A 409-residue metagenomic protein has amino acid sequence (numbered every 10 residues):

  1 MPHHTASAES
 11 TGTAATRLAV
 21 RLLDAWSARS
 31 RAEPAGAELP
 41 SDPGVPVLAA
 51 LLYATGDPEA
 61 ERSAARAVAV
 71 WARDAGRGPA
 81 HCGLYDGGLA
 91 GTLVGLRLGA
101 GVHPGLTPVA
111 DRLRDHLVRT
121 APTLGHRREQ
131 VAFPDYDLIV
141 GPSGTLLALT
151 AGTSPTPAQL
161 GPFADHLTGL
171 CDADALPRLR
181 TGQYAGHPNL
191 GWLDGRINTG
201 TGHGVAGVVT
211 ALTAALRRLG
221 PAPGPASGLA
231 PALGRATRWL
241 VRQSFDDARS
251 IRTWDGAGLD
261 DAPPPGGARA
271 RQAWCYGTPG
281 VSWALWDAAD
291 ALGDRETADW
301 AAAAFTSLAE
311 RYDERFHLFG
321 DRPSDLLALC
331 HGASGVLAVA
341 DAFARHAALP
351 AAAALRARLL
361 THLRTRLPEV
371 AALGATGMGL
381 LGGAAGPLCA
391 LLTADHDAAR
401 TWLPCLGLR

Functional and structural regions predicted by a protein language model:
M1-A32, A214, R218-G220, D287 (+4 more regions): Terminal, non-catalytic domain-edge segments
M1-A8, G44-P58, G91-P104, G144-P155 (+4 more regions): Well-ordered alpha-helical scaffold segments within catalytic/enzyme domains
P2-T5, G12-R66, V70, R77-G91: N-terminal domain-start signal
A14-E33, R62-P79, P108-E129, G161-A185 (+4 more regions): Long, well-ordered core segments of solenoidal/helical folds
D24-P43, A72-L89, R127-I139, L190-A206 (+3 more regions): Solvent-exposed loop and edge beta-strand segments that line ligand/cofactor-binding and catalytic clefts
V94-H166: Internal, well-ordered domain-core segments that constitute the primary functional module of diverse proteins
P155-E296, R311: Extended ligand-binding clefts on enzyme/binding-domain cores
R271, A284-T297, A301-D313, D321-A328 (+1 more regions): Helix-coil-helix junctions within alpha-helical repeat/solenoid scaffolds
